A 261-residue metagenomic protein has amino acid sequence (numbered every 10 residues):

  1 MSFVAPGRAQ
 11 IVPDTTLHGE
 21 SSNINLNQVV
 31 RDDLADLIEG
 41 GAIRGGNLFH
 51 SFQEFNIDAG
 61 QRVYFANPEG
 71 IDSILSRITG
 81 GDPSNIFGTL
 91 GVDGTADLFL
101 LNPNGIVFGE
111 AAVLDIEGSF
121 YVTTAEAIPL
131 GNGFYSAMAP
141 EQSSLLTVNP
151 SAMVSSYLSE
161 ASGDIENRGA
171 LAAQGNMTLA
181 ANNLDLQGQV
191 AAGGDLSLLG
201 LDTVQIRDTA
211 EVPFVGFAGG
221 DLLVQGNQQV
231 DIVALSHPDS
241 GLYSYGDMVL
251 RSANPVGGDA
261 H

Functional and structural regions predicted by a protein language model:
M1-S2: Bacterial N-terminal signal peptides
P6-G246, R251-P255: Solvent-exposed adhesion/ligand-recognition segments of exported proteins
